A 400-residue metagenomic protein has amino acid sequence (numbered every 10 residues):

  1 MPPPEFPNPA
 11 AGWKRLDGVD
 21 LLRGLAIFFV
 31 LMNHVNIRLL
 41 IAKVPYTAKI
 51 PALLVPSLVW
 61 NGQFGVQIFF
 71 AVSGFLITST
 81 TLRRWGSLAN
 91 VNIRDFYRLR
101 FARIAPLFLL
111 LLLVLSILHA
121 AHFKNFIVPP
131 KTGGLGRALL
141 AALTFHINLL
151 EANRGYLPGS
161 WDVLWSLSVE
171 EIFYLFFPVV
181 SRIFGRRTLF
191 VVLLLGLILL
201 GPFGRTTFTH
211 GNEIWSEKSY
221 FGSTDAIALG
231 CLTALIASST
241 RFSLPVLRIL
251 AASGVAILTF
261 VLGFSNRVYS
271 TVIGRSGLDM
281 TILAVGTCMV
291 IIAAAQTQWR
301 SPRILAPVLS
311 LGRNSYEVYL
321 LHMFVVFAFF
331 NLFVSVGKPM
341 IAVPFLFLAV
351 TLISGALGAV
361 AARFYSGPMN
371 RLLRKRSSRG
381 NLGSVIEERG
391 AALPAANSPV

Functional and structural regions predicted by a protein language model:
M1-G18, M32-Q63, T78-R94, I117 (+4 more regions): Alpha-helical transmembrane segments in multi-pass integral membrane proteins
W13-V19, G86-L109, N125-G136, V169-F176 (+3 more regions): Membrane-interfacial loop-to-helix junctions in multi-pass inner-membrane proteins
D20, G24-I27, S73, A105-L112 (+5 more regions): Residues within membrane-spanning alpha-helices of integral membrane proteins, especially the hydrophobic core/packing
I27-H34, L111, T188-T207, A251-L262 (+1 more regions): Small-polar-interrupted transmembrane alpha-helices in polytopic inner-membrane proteins
F28, S116-I117, P178-V179, I183 (+1 more regions): Alpha-helical transmembrane segments of multipass membrane proteins
H34, F75-S79, A102-T144, A359: Specific transmembrane helices
A105, L175, F190-L195, T281-I282 (+1 more regions): Hydrophobic alpha-helical transmembrane segments
Y156-V169: Individual transmembrane alpha-helix segments
